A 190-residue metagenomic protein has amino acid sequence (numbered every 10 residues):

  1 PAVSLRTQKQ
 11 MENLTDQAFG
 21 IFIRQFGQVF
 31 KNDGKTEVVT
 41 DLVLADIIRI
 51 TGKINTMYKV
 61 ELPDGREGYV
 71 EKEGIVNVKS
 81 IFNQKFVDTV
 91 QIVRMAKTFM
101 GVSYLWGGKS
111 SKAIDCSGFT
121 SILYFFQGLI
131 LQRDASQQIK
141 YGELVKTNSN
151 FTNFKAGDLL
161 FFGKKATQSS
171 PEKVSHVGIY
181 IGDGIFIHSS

Functional and structural regions predicted by a protein language model:
P1-I23, K53-I54, Y58-M95, V102: Boundary regions of SH3-family modules and the immediately adjacent low-complexity/disordered segments in eukaryotic
V3-T7, E12, Q17-G20, V76-F82 (+3 more regions): Aromatic- and glycine-rich peptidoglycan recognition patches
T15, I21-G52, Y104: Beta-loop motif signature
T15-V29, F125-K140: Short, basic/aromatic beta-hairpin or loop at an interaction surface
A96, G108-Q127: Active-site nucleophilic cysteine motif
M100-Y104, L123, Q127-L131, K164: Sec/Tat-exported extracytoplasmic proteins
Y104-S111, Q132-A135: Surface-exposed patches in mature extracellular/periplasmic domains of secreted proteins
L131-S190: ...with weaker cross-activation on analogous glycine-rich loops/strands in unrelated enzymes
